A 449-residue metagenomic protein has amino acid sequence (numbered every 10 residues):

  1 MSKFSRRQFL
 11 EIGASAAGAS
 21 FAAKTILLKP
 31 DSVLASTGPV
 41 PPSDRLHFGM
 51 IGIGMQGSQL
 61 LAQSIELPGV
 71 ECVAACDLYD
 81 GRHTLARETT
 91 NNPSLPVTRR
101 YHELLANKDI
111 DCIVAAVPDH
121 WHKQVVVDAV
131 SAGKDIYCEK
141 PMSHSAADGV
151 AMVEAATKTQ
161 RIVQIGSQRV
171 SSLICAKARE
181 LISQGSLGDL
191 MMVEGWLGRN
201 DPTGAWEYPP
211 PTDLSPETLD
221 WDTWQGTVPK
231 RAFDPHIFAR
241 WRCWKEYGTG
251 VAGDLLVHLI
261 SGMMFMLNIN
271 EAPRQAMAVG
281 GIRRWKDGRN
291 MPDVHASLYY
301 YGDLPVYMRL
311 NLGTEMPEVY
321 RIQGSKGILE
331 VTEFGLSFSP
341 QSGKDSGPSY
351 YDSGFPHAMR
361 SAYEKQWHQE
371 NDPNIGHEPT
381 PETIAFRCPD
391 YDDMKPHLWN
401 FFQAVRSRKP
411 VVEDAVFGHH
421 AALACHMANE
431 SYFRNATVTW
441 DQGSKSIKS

Functional and structural regions predicted by a protein language model:
M1-A17: N-terminal secretory signal peptides and thylakoid transit peptides that target proteins across membranes
G13-A16, S20-N91, R169-S172, M263: N-terminal Rossmann-like dinucleotide-binding module
I113-V114: N-terminal Rossmann-like NAD(P) cofactor-binding module of classical short-chain dehydrogenase/reductase
P118, K123-S171, G185, N435: Beta-strand-loop-alpha-helix segment that lines the small-molecule cofactor/substrate pocket of alpha/beta enzymes
A155-R161, K177-M191, T212-S215: Basic phosphate/pyrophosphate-binding loop/patch that engages nucleotide-derived ligands
W196-F238, P340-Q341, D345-N371: Core domains of carbohydrate- and sulfate-ester-processing enzymes
L214, W221-P305, L312-T314, V416: Rossmann-like dinucleotide-binding domain that binds NAD(P)(H)
D287, H295, Y301-D392: NAD(P)-dinucleotide binding in Rossmann-like oxidoreductases
